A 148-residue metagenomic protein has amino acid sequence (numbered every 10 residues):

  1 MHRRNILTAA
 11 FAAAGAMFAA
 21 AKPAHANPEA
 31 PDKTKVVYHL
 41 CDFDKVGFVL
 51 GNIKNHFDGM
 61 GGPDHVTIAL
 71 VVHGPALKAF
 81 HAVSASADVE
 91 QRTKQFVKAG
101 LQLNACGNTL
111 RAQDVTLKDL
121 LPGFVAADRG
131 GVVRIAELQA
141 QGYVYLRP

Functional and structural regions predicted by a protein language model:
N5-H25: N-terminal export signals
A20-C41, K45-G47: C-terminal segment of N-terminal export signals and the immediately downstream linker at the start of the mature
V36-H39, A69-V71, L103-A105: Structural recognition of the beta-strand scaffold that forms the well-ordered cores of secreted hydrolase catalytic
V46, L77-H81, A112-D114: Short active-site-adjacent helix-start/loop capping segments
V49-G62: Histidine-anchored nucleotide/phosphate-binding helix
T67-A79: Acidic helix-start/capping segments at beta-turn-to-alpha-helix junctions
V83-P148: A cross-taxonomic marker for long C-terminal extensions/tails that follow the last structured domain
